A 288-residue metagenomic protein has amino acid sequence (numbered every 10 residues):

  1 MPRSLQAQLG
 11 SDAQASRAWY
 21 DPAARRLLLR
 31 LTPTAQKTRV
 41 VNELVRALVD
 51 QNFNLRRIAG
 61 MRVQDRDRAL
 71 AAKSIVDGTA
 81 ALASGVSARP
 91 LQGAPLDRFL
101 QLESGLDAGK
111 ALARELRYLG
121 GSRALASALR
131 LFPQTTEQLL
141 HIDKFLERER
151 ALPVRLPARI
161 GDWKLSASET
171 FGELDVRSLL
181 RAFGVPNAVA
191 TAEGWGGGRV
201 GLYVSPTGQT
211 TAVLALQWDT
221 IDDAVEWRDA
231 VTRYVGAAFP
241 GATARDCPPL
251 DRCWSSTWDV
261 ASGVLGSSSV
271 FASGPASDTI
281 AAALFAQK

Functional and structural regions predicted by a protein language model:
M1-T34: Auxiliary, metal-adjacent structural segments of Zn-dependent hydrolase domains
A24-L29, G60-Q64, Q209-T211: Acidic/histidine-rich, surface-exposed loop or edge segments in extracytoplasmic proteins
L27-V41, R68-A71: Short pre-active-site segment immediately N-terminal to the catalytic Zn-binding motif
T38-N42, D77, A81-S84, K110 (+6 more regions): Extracytoplasmic/secreted envelope proteins and their assembly/folding machinery, especially bacterial periplasmic
R39, E43-Q51: Catalytic glutamate of the conserved HExxH
L48-L96: Post-HExxH zinc-binding segment in Zn-dependent metallohydrolases
L100-A215: Pan-zinc metallopeptidase signature
G196-K288: C-terminal soluble interaction/assembly domains
